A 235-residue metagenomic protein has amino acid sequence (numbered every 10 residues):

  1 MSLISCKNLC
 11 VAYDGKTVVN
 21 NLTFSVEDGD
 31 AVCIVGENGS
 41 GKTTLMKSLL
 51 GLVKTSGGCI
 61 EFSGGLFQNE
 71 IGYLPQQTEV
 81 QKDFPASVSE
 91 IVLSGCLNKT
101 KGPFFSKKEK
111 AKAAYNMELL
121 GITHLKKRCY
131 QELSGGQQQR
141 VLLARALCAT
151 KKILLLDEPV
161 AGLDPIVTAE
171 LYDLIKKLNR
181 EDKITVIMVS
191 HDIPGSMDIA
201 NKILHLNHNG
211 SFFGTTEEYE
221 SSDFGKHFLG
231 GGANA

Functional and structural regions predicted by a protein language model:
V35-E37: The feature captures the beta-strand-to-loop junction immediately N-terminal to the Walker
K107-L125: Conserved ABC ATPase "signature" region
C129-L133, Q137: Conserved ABC ATPase signature
L154-D157: Catalytic Walker B motif of ABC-type/P-loop ATPase nucleotide-binding domains
S190-H191: H-loop/switch region of ABC-family ATPase nucleotide-binding domains
K202-T216: H-loop (His-switch) and adjacent beta-strand-loop-beta switch element of ABC-type ATPase nucleotide-binding domains
